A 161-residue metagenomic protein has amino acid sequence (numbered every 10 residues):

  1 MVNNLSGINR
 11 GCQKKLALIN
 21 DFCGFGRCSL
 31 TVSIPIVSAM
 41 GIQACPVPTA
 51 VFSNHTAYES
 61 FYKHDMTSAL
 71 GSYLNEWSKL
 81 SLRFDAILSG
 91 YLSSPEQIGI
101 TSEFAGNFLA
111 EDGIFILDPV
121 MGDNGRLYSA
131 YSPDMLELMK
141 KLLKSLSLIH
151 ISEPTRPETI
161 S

Functional and structural regions predicted by a protein language model:
V2-L117, M121-S129: Conserved N-terminal subdomain of the carbohydrate kinase-like
Y91, E153-T155: Residue immediately C-terminal to the conserved phosphorylatable aspartate in receiver
D118, S152-E153: Acidic active-site catalytic centers that drive phospho-/nucleotidyl reactions and related ester hydrolyses
M135-S152: Structural recognition of alpha->loop->beta junctions
I149-H150, P157-S161: Single conserved hydrophobic/aromatic residue that forms the stacking wall/gate of nucleotide- or nucleobase-binding
